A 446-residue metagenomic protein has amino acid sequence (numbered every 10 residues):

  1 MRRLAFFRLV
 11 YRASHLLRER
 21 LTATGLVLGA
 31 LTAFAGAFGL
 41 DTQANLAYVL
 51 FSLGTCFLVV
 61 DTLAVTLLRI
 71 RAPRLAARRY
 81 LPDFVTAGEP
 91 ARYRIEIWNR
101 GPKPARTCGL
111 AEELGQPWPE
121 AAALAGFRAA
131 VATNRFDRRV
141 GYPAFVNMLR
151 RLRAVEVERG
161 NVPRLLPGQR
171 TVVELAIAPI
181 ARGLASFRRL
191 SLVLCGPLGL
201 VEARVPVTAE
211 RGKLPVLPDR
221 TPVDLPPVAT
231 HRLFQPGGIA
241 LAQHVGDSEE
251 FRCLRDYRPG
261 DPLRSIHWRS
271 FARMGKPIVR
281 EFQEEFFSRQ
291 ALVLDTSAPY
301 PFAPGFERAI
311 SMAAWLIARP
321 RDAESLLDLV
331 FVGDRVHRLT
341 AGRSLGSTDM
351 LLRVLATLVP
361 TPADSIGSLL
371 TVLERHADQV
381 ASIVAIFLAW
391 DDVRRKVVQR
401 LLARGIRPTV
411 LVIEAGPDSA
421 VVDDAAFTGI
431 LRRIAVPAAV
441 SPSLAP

Functional and structural regions predicted by a protein language model:
M1-A76: Extracellular/lumenal glycan-associated context and N-glycosylation machinery
R3-F7, Y11, R139, S248 (+1 more regions): Low-complexity, intrinsically disordered regions enriched in charged/polar residues
V10-S14, P226, L355, V380: Generic hydrophobic, helix-prone segments enriched in Leu/Val/Ile
R18-A23, T42-T55, P218-D219, D224 (+6 more regions): Proteins with a high burden of low-complexity, intrinsically disordered sequence enriched in S/T/G/P/A and R, requiring
R18-T22, N134, D391: Ser/Thr-centered flexible coil motifs
F57-T340, S382-I386, R400: An amphipathic, basic-hydrophobic helix/alpha-beta surface used to engage anionic, phosphate-rich ligands or surfaces
A318-P446: Acidic, glycine-rich A-domain
